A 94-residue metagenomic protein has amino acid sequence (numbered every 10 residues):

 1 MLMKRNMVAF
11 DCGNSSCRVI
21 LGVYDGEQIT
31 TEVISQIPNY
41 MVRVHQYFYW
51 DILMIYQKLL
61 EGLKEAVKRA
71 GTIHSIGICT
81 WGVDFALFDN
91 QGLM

Functional and structural regions predicted by a protein language model:
M1-M94: N-terminal glycine/serine-rich phosphate-binding loop of ATP-dependent small-molecule kinases, especially carbohydrate
